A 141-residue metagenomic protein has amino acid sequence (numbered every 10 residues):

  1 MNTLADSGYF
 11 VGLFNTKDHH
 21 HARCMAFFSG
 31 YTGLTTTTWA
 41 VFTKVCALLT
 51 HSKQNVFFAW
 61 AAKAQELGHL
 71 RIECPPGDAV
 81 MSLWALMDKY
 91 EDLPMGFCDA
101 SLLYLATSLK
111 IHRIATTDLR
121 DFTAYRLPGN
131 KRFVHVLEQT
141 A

Functional and structural regions predicted by a protein language model:
M1-D18: Metal-dependent nucleic-acid phosphoesterase active-site entry motif
L4-A5, R23-S52, L67, I72-P75: PIN/NYN-family metal-dependent endoribonuclease catalytic core
G8-V11, C46, W84: Amphipathic alpha-helical segments within well-ordered protein domains
G8-Y9, A40, R120: Alpha-helix/helix-capping structural signal
G12-F14, L48, Y125: Residues that scaffold the ATP/ADP-binding catalytic core of kinase and kinase-like folds
I72-R113, T117: Active-site neighborhoods of divalent-metal-dependent phosphate/nucleic-acid chemistry enzymes
L103, L109-A141: Acidic, PIN/NYN-like endoribonuclease modules and their adjacent C-terminal/linker elements
